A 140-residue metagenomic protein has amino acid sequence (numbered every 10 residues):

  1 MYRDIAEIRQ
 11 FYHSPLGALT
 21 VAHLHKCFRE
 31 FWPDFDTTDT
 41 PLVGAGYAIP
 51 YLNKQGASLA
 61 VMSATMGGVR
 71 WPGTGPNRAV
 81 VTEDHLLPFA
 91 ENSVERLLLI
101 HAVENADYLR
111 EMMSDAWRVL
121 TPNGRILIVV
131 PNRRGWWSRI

Functional and structural regions predicted by a protein language model:
M1-D34: Class I SAM-dependent methyltransferase Rossmann-like catalytic core, especially the SAM/SAH-binding loop
K26, E30-L87: Class I SAM-dependent methyltransferase SAM/SAH-binding core
T38-D39, S93, G124: Surface-exposed loop/turn positions
H85-L97: A short acidic, Gly/Pro-enriched loop at the edge of an enzyme's catalytic core that lines a small-molecule cofactor
E95-R110: A short SAM/SAH-binding and catalytic strip from SAM-dependent methyltransferases
R110-R125: A short glycine-rich, Lys/Arg-flanked "PGG" loop and its adjoining helix->strand segment in the class I
R125-I140: Conserved class I S-adenosyl-L-methionine
